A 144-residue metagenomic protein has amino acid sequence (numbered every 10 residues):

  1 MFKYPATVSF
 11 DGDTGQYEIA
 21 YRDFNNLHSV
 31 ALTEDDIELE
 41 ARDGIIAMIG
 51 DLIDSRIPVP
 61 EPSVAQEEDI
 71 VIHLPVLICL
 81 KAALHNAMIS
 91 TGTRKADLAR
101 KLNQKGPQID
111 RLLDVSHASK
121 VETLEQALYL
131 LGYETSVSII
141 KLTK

Functional and structural regions predicted by a protein language model:
M1, G12, A65, L130-G132: A generic structural signal for short, non-catalytic loop/turn and secondary-structure boundary residues
M1-I49, I53-D54: DNA-contacting interfaces and partner/effector-binding or oligomerization modules in DNA-centric proteins
M1-P5, R42-P107, R111, H117 (+1 more regions): Short, charged, surface-exposed hinge/linker loops at domain edges that act as mobile lids or interdomain connectors
E34, S116-H117: Short beta->alpha junction loops/turns
E122-S138: DNA major-groove recognition helix of helix-turn-helix/homeodomain DNA-binding modules
I139-K144: Short, charged recognition helix plus adjacent turn of helix-turn-helix-like nucleic-acid-binding domains
